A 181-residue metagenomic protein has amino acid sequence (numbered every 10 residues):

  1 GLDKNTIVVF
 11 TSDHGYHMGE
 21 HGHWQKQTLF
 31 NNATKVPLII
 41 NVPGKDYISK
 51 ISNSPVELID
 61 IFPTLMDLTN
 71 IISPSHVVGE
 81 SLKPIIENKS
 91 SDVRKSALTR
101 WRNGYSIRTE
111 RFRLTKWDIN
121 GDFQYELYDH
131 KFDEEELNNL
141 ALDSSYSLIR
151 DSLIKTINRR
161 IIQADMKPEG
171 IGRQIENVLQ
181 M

Functional and structural regions predicted by a protein language model:
G1-L2, S90-S91, S145: Residue-level recognition of short, well-ordered coil/turn positions that link secondary-structure elements
L2-K50, E57: Histidine-centered active-site microenvironments of extracellular/periplasmic hydrolases and transferases
S12, K26, G121-Q124, L142: A general marker of short, structured functional hotspots
H14-E20, I59-F62, M66-H130, E135 (+3 more regions): C-terminal cap/loop subdomain of S1 sulfatases and analogous C-terminal strand-loop tails that border
Q25, K45-V56, L68-S73, E136-Y146: Active-site rim elements
